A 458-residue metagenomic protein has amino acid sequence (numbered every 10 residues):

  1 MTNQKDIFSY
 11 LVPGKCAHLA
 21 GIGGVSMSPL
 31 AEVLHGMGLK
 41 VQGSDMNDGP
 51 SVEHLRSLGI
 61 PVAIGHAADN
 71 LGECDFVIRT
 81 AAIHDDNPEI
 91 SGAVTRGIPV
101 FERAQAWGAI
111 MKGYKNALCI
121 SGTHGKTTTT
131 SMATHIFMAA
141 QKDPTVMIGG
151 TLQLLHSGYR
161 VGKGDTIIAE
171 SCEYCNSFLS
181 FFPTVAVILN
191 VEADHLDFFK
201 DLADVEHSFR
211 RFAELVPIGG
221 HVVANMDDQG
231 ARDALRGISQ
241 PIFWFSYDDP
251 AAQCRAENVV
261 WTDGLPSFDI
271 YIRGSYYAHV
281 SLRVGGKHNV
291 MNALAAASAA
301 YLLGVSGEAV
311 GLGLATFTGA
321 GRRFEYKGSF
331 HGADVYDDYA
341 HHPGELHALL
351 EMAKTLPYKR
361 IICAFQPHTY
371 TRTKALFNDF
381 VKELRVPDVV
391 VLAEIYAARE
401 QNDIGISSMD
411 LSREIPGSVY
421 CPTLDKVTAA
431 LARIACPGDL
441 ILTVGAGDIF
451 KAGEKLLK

Functional and structural regions predicted by a protein language model:
M1-E102, A106, Q229, E257 (+2 more regions): N-terminal leader/targeting and accessory segments in enzymes
F8, V33-G36, R56, N70 (+5 more regions): Phosphate-binding loop of NTP-binding sites
F8-H18, S26, L30-V33, M37 (+2 more regions): Nucleotide phosphate-binding/pyrophosphate-handling subdomain across enzymes that bind or process nucleotide phosphates
L39-M46, V222-M226, I362-Q366, P387-A397: Short internal beta-strands
S44-D45, A63-H66, F101-G108, M147-I148 (+4 more regions): Beta-strand->loop->alpha-helix junctions that form or flank phosphate-binding loops in nucleotide-handling enzymes
V381-P437: C-terminal helical cap/extension that packs against the catalytic core of soluble nucleotide-cofactor enzymes
K426-K458: A glycine-rich beta-strand to alpha-helix segment that forms a phosphate/ribose-binding loop at ligand/cofactor sites
